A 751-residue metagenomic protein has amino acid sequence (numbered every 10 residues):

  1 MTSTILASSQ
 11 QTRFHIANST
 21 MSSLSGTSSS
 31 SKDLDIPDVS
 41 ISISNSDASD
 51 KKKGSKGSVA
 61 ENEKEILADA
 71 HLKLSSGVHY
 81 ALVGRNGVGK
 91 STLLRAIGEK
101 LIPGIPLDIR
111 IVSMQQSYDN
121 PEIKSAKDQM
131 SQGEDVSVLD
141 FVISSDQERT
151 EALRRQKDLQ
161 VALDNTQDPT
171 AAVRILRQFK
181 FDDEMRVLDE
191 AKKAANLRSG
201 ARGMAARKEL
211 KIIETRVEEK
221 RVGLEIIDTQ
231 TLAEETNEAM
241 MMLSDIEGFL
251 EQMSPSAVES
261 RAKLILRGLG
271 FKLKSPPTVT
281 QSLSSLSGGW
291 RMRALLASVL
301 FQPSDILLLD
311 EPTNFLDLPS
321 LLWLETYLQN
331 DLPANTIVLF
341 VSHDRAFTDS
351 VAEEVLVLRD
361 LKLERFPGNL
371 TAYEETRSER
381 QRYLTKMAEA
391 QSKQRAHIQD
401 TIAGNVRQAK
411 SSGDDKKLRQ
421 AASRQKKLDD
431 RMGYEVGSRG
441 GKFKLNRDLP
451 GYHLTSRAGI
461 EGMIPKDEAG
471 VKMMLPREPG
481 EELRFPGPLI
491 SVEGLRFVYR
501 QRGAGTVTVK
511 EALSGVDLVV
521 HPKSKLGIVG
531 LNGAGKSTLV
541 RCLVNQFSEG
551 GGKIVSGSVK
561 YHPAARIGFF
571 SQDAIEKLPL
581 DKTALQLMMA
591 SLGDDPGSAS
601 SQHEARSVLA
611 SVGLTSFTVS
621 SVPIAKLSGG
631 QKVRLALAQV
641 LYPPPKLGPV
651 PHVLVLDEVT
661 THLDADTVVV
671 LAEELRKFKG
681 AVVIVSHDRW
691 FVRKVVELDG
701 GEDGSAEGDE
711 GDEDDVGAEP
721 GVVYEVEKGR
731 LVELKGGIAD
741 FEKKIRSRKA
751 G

Functional and structural regions predicted by a protein language model:
M1-K386, G470-G751: ABC ATP-binding cassette signature C-motif
A7-S9, R424-K427, M432, I460-G462: Interdomain "pre-motor" coupling segment immediately N-terminal to P-loop NTPase/helicase cores
V138-S145, L153-D158, N165-D168, S411 (+1 more regions): Internal hydrophobic scaffold segments of catalytic domains
R382-K426, E435, R439-G451, E742-G751: ABC ATPase nucleotide-binding domains
S423-D430, G451-R457, K536: Eukaryote-specific, cytoplasm-facing alpha-helical/coiled-coil scaffolding segments in long proteins
S438-E478: Amphipathic heptad-repeat alpha-helical coiled-coil/stalk segments that mediate oligomerization, filament/stalk
